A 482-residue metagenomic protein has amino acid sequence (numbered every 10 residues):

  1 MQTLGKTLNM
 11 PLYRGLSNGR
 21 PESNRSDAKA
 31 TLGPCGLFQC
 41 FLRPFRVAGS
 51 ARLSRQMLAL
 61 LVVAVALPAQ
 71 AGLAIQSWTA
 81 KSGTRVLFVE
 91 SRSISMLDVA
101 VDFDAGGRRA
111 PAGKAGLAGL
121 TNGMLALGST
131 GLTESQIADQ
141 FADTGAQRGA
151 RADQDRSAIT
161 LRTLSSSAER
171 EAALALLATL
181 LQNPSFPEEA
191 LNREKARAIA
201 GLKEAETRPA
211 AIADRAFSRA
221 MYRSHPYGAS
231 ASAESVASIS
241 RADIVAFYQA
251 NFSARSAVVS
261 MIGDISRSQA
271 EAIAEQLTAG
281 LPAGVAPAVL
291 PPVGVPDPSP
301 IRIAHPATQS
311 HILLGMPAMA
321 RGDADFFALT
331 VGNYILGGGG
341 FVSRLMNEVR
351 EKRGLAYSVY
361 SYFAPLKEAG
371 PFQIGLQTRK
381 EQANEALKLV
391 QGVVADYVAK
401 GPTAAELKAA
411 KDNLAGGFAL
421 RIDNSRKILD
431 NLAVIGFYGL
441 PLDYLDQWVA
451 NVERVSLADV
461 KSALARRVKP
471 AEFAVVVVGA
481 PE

Functional and structural regions predicted by a protein language model:
L8, S17-E22, S26-R46, A51-S54: Short, low-complexity, charge-dense intrinsically disordered segments
M57-A59, A69: Cleavable N-terminal signal peptides
A64-P68: N-terminal signal peptide c-region/cleavage motif recognized by signal peptidases
A71-S95: N- or domain-start disorder-to-order transition segments that initiate the globular core
V89, I94-N122, E134-T179, K195 (+6 more regions): M16 family metallopeptidases and their MPP-like homologs
Y227-G228, A254, V258-G322, V477-E482: An aromatic/glycine/proline-enriched structural segment found at the starts of mature extracellular/organellar domains
